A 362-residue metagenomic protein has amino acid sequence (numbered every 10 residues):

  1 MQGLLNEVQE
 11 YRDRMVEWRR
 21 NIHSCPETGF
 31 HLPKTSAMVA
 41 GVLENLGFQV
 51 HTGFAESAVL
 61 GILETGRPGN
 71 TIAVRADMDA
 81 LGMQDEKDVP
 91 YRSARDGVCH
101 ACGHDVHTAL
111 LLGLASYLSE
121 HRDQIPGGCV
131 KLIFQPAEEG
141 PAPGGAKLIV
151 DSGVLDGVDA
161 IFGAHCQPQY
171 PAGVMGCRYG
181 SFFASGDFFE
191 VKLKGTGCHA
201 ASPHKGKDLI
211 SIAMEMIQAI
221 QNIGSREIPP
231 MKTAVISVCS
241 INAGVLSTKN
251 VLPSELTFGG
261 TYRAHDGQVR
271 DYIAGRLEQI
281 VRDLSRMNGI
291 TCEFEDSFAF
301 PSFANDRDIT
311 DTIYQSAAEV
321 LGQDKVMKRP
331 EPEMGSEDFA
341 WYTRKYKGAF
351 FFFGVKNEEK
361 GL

Functional and structural regions predicted by a protein language model:
M1-H100, D105, A109-G128: Acidic/His- and Gly-rich active-site-bordering loop/insert found across diverse amide/peptide-bond hydrolases
G3, E7-E17, K34, M38 (+3 more regions): A non-catalytic, amphipathic alpha-helix used as a structural packing/dimerization or gating element in enzyme scaffolds
R12-M15, R19, P26, L43-G47 (+9 more regions): Structural signal for hydrophobic packing residues in well-ordered secondary-structure cores of soluble enzyme domains
E17-N21, R92-G97, K192-A200, E255-R263 (+2 more regions): A short small-residue
I22, G61, V74, H104 (+7 more regions): Divalent metal-coordination and catalytic microenvironments
L60, L81-M83, K87-C99, V106 (+2 more regions): Histidine/acidic-residue-rich, glycine-tolerant segments that coordinate divalent metal ions
R75, Q84, F189, F350-K356: Non-cysteine beta-strand/loop elements that form the S-adenosyl-L-methionine
M214-L362: Metal-dependent amide/peptide-bond hydrolase catalytic core, centered on the "pita-bread" metallohydrolase fold
